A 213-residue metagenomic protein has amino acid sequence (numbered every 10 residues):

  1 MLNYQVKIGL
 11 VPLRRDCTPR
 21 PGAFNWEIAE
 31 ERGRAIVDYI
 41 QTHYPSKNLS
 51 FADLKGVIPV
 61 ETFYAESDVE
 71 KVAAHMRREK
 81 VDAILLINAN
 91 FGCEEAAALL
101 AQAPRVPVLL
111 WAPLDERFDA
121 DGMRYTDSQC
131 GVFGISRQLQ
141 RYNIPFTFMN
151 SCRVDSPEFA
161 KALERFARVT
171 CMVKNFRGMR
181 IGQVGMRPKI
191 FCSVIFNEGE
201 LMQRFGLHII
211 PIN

Functional and structural regions predicted by a protein language model:
M1-K174, G178-N213: Metallocofactor- and cofactor-centric catalytic cores in central/energy metabolism, strongly enriched
